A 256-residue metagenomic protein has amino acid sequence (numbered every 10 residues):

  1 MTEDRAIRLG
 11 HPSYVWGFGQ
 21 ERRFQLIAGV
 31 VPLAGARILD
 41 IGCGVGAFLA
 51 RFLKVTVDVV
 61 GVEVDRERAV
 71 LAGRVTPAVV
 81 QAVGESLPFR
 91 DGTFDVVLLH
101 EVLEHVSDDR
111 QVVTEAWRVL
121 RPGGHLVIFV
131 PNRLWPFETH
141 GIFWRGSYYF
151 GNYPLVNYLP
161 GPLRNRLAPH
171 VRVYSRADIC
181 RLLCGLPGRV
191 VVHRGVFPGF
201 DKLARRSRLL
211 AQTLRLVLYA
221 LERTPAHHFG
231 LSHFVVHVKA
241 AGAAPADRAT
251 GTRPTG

Functional and structural regions predicted by a protein language model:
M1-R90, V96-H100, V113, H170-V173 (+5 more regions): Conserved N-terminal segment of class I S-adenosyl-L-methionine
E3-A6, G10-F18, A47, S107-E115 (+1 more regions): S-adenosyl-L-methionine-dependent methyltransferase catalytic module, highlighting the catalytic core
V64, P88, D109, R118 (+3 more regions): Proline-centered helix-kink/hinge sites
G73-R74, R118, C184-G185: Solvent-exposed polar/charged
V75-A78, P122, F143-G146: A short linear boundary/processing microfeature
F89, F94, W117, P187-G188: Conserved hydrophobic/aromatic "anchor" residues that stabilize well-ordered secondary structure elements
E101-H105: A short His-aromatic
